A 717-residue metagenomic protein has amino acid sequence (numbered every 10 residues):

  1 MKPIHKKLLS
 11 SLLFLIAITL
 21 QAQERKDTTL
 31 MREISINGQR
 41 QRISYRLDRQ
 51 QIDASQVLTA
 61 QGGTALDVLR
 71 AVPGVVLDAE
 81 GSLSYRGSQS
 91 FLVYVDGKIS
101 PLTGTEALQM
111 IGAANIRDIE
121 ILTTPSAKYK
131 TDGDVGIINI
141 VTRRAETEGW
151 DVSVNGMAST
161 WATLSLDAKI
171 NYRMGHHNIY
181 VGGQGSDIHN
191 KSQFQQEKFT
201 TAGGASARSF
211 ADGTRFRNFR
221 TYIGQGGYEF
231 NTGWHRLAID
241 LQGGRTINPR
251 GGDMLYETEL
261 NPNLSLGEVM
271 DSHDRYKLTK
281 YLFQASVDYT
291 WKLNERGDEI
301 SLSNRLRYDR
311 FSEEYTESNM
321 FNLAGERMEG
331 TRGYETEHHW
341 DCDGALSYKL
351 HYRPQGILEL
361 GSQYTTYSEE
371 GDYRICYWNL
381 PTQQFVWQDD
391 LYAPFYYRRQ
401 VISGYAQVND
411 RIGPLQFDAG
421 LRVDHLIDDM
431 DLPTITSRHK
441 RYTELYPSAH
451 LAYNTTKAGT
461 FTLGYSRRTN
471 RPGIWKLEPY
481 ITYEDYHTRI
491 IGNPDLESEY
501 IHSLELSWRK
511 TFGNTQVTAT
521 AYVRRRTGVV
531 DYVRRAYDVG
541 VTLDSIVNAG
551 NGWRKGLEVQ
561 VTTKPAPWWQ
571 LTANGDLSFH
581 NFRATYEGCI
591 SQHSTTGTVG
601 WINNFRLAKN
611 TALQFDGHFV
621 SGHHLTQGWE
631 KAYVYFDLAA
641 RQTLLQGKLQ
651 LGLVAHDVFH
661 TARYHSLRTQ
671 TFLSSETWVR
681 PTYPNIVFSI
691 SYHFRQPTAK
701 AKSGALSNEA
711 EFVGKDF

Functional and structural regions predicted by a protein language model:
Q23-L58, D78-E80, R86-S88, L122-T124: Short, acidic, small-residue-rich periplasmic hinge/interaction motif at the N-terminus of Gram-negative outer-membrane
A65, K98-T123: Short acidic/polar hinge/loop motifs at secondary-structure boundaries that mediate gating or recognition
A65-V68, E106-A107, I121, G133-N155 (+1 more regions): N-terminal periplasmic accessory domains that precede and gate Gram-negative outer-membrane beta-barrel machines
L66-I99: Extracytoplasmic beta-strand/coil segments of soluble accessory domains associated with Gram-negative outer-membrane
A162-N190, A205-G251, K277-E295, R307: Transmembrane beta-barrel wall of Gram-negative outer-membrane proteins
D341-D343, V386-A393, N493, E497 (+5 more regions): Outer membrane beta-barrel strand-and-loop segments of large Gram-negative receptors, especially TonB-dependent
I427, Y453, K457-S503, V523-D544 (+1 more regions): Surface-exposed extracellular loop regions of Gram-negative outer-membrane beta-barrel proteins, predominantly
Q592-F717: Conserved C-terminal beta-signal and adjacent last beta-strands/turns of outer-membrane beta-barrel proteins
